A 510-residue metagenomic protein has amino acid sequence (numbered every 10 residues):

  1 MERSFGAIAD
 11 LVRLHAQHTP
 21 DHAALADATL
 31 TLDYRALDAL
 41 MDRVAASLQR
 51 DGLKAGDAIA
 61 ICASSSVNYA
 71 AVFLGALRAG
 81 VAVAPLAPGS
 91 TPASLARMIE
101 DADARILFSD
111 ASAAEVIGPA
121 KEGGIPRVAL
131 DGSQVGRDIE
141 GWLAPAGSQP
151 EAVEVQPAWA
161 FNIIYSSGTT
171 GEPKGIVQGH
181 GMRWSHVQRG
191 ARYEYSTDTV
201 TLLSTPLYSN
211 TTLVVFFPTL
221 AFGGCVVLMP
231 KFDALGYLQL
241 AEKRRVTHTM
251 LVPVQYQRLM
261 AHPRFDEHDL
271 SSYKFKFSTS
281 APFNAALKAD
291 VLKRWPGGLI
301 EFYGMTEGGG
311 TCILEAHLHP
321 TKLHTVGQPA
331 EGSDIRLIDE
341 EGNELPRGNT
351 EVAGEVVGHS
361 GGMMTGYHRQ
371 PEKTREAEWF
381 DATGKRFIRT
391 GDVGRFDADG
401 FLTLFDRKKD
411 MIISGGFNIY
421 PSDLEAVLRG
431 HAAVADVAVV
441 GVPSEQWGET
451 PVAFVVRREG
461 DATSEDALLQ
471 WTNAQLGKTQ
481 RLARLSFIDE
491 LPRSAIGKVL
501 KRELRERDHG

Functional and structural regions predicted by a protein language model:
R3-F5, D21, A146-Y165, E172 (+1 more regions): Conserved pre-ATP/AMP-binding loop-to-beta segment of ANL
L30, A46-S90, N418: Conserved AMP-binding/adenylate-forming
D33-A36, F161-S185: Conserved AMP-binding A3 loop
D38-R43, P157, I176-T197, S204 (+1 more regions): Conserved structural elements of the adenylate-forming
S90, L107, A241, T249-V252 (+8 more regions): AMP-binding/adenylate-forming catalytic core of the ANL superfamily
W184-V200, Y208-H248, H262: Conserved AMP-binding/adenylation subdomain of ANL enzymes
A221, V246-L251, M260-T321, D334 (+2 more regions): Gly/Ser/Thr-rich phosphate-binding loop
P329-G332, N343-E378, I419: Conserved ATP/PPi-binding loop(s) of AMP-dependent carboxylate-activating enzymes
